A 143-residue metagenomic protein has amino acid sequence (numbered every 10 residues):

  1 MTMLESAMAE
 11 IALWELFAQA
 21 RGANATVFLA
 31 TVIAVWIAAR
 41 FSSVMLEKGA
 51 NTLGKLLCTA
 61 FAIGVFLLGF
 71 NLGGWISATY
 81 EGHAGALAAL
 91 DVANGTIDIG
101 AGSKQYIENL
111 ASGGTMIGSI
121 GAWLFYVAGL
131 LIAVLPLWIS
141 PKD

Functional and structural regions predicted by a protein language model:
M1-A39: Cytosolic-side membrane-entry/anchor segment at the start of a transmembrane helix
M8, A12, L16, E47-N51 (+1 more regions): Membrane-helix interfacial "entry" motifs
A23, I97-I132: Hydrophobic alpha-helical transmembrane segments
V32-S43, T115-D143: Transmembrane alpha-helical segments in integral membrane proteins
A39-K48, I76: Juxtamembrane helix-break-helix junctions at the cytosolic face of small multi-pass alpha-helical membrane proteins
L46-A62: Alpha-helical transmembrane segments and their helix-start/interface "positive-inside/aromatic belt" motifs in integral
L57-A84: Hydrophobic alpha-helical membrane-insertion segments
W75-S103: Juxtamembrane non-transmembrane "cap" segments at the membrane-aqueous interface of multi-pass membrane proteins
